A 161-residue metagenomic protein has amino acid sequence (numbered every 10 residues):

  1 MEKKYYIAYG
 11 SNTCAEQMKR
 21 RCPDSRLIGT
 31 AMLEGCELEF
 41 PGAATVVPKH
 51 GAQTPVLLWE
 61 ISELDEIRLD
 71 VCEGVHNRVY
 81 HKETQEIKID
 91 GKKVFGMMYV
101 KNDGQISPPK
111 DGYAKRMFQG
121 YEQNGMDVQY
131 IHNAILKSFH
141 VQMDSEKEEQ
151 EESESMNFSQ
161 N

Functional and structural regions predicted by a protein language model:
M1-N161: Glycine-aromatic micro-motifs
